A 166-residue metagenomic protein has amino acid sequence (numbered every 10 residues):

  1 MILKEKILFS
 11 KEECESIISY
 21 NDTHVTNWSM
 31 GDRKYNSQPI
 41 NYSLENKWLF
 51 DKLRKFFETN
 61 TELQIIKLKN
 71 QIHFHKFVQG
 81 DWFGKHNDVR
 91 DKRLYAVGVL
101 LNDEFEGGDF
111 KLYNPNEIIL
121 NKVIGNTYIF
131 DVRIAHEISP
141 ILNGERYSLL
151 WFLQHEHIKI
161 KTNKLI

Functional and structural regions predicted by a protein language model:
M1-K67, Q71, I166: Non-heme Fe(II)/2-oxoglutarate
R54, E58-I166: Catalytic core of non-heme Fe(II) oxygenases with the double-stranded beta-helix
